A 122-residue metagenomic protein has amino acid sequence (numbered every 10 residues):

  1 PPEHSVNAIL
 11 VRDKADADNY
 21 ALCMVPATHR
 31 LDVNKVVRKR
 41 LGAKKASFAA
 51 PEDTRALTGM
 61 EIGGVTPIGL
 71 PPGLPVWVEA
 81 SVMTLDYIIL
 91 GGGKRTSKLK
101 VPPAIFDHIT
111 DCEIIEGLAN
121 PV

Functional and structural regions predicted by a protein language model:
P1-V122: Extended, low-hydrophobicity, polar/charged segments
